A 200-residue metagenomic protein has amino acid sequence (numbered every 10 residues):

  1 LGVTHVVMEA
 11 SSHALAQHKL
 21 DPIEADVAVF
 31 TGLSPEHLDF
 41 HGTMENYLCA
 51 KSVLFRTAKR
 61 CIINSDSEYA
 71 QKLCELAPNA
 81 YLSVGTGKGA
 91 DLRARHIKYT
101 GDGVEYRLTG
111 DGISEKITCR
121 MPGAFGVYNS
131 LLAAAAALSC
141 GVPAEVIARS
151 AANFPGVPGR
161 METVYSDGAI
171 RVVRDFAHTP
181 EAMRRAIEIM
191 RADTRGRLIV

Functional and structural regions predicted by a protein language model:
G2-A10, A14-L20, E24-V172, R195-G196: Acidic, Mg2+-coordinating active-site environments of NTP-dependent enzymes
A14, H178-E181: Short, small-residue-enriched loops and turns at beta-alpha junctions that line or gate enzyme active sites
G156-G159, P180-V200: Active-site beta-alpha connecting loops in nucleotide-dependent enzymes
D175: Conserved phosphate/oxyanion-binding catalytic-loop motifs
